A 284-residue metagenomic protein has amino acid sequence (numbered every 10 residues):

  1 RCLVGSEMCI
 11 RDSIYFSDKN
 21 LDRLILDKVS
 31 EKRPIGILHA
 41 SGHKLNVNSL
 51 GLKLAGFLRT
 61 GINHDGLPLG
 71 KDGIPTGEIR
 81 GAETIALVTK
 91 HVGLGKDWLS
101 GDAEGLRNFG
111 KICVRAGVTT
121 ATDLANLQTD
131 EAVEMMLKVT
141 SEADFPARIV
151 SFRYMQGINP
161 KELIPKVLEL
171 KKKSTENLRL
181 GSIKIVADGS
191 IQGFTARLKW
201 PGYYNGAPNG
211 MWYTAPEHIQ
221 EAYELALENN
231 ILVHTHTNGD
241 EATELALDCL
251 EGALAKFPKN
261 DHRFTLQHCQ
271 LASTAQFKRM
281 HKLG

Functional and structural regions predicted by a protein language model:
R1: N-terminal cofactor/phosphate-binding cores enriched in small/glycine residues, especially glycine-rich loops such as
G5-P165, I185-N238, A242, A255 (+1 more regions): Divalent metal-binding segments
I25, M135-K138, L245, C249 (+1 more regions): A short acidic, amphipathic alpha-helical/loop segment
L170-S174: Accessory "access/gating" subregions that flank catalytic or transport cores
D248-P258: Polar interaction faces of repeat-based domains
E251-A253, M280-G284: Glycine-enriched alpha-helix->loop->beta-strand junction motifs that scaffold or abut catalytic
H262-S273: Aromatic- and carboxylate-enriched substrate-binding clefts and catalytic-loop regions of carbohydrate-active enzymes
